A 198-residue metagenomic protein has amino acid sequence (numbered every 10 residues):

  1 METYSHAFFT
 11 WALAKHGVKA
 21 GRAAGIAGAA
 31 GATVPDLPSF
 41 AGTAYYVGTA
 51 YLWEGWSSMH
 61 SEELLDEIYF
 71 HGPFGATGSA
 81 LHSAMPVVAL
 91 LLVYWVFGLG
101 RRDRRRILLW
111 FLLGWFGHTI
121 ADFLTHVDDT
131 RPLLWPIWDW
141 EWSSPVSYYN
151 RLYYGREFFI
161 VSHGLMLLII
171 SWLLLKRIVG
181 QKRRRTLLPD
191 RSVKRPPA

Functional and structural regions predicted by a protein language model:
M1-A198: N-terminal membrane-targeting hydrophobic helices
